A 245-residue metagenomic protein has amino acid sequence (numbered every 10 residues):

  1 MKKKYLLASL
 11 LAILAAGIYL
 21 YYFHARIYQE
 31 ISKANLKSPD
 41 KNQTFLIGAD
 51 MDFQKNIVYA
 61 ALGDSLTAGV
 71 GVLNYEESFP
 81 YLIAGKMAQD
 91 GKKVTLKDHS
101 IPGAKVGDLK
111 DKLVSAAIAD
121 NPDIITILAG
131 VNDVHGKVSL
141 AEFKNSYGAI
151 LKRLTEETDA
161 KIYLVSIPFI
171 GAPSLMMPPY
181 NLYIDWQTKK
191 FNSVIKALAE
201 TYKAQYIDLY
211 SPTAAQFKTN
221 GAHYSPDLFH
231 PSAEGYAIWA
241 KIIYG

Functional and structural regions predicted by a protein language model:
M1-A60, Y244: N-terminal secretory targeting modules
S32-S100, S115-N121: Serine-esterase "nucleophile elbow" of acetyl-processing enzymes
L62-D64, H99-P102, L128-V131, V165-P168 (+1 more regions): Active-site-proximal beta-strand/loop segments in catalytic clefts of secreted hydrolases
G69-V70, H99-V106, V131-A141, P178-I184: Surface-exposed cleft-lining segments at the edges of enzyme active sites
V106-K144: Oxyanion-hole/transition-state-stabilizing segment in secreted/luminal serine hydrolases and related acyltransferases
Y147-L151, N192: Generic structural signal for well-ordered alpha-helices, preferentially at hydrophobic/aromatic core positions
E157-K161: A short helix->loop->beta-strand "cap" motif at the edges of active sites that frequently abuts
I170-G245: Catalytic His-Asp segment of secreted/periplasmic serine-dependent ester chemistry enzymes
